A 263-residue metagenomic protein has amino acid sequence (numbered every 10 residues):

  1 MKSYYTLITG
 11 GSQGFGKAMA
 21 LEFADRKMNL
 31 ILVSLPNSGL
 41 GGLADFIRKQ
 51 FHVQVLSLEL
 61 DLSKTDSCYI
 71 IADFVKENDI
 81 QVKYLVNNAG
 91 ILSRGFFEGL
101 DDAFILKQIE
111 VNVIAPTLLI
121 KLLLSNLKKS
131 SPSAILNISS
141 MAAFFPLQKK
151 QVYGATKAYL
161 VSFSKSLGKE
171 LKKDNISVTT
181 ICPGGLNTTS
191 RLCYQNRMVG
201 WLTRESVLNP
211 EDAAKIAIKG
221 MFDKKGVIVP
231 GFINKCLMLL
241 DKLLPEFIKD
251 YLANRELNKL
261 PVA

Functional and structural regions predicted by a protein language model:
G10-G14: Conserved glycine-rich cofactor-binding loop
R26-L43: Conserved glycine-rich Rossmann-like NAD(P)H-binding loop of the short-chain dehydrogenase/reductase
N88-S93: Conserved NAD(P)H cofactor-binding loop of Rossmann-fold oxidoreductase domains
F96-I109: Substrate-binding pocket helix/loop in short-chain dehydrogenase/reductase
I120, T156: Active-site helix of classical SDR
S140: Residue(s) in the substrate-gating loop at a strand-loop-helix junction that position the organic substrate next
T180, W201-L237: C-terminal helical subdomain
